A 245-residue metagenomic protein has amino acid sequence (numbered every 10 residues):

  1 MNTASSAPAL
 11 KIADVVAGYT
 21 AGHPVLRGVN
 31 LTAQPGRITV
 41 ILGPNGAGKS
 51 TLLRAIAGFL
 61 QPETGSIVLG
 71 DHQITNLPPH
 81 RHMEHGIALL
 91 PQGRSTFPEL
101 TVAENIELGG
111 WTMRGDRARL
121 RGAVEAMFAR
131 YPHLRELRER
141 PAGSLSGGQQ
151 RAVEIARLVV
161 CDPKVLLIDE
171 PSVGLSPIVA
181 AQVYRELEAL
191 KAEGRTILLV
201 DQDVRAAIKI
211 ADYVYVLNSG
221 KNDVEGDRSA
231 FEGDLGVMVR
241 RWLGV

Functional and structural regions predicted by a protein language model:
N2, A129, V216-E225, E232-V245: C-terminal boundary and immediately downstream tail of ABC-type ATPase nucleotide-binding domains
A4-A9, V16-G28, V40, L77-P79: A short, flexible loop at the N-terminus of ABC-type nucleotide-binding domains that lies
T20-A21, L77, V102-G122, R130-P132 (+2 more regions): ABC-type ATPase nucleotide-binding domains, specifically the catalytic core motifs of the NBD
L42-P44: The feature captures the beta-strand-to-loop junction immediately N-terminal to the Walker
A57: Helix-to-loop junction immediately C-terminal to a conserved catalytic motif
Q61, Q73-G93, D116-V124, E136-E139 (+1 more regions): ABC ATPase NBD coupling module
P141-L145: Conserved ABC ATPase signature
L158-V159: ABC ATPase C-loop
